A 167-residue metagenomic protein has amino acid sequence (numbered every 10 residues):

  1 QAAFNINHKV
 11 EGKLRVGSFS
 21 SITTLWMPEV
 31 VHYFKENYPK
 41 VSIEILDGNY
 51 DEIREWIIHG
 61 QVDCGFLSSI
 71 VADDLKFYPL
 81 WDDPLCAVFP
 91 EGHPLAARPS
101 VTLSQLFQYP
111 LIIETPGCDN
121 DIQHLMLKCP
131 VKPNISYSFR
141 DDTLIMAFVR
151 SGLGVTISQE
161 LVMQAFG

Functional and structural regions predicted by a protein language model:
Q1-R15, T24, K35-E36, D73-Y78 (+2 more regions): Short helix-loop hinge/linker segments at domain boundaries
E11-A72, K132, F139: Central regulatory/effector-binding core of bacterial HTH transcription factors
K13-G17, G65, V88, I112 (+1 more regions): Short, well-ordered beta-strand segments
Y33, E55-W56, P79, Q105 (+2 more regions): Well-formed, non-transmembrane alpha-helical positions, independent of function
S42, W56, G60-Q61, P79 (+5 more regions): Conserved functional loop/turn residues at catalytic and ligand-binding sites
D51, I58, V62, S68-L75 (+1 more regions): A ligand-binding cleft/hinge motif common to bilobed small-molecule-binding domains
D74-L85, F89-L111, T115: Flexible hinge/capping segments at coil-to-helix
Y109-P130: Secondary-structure junction motif
